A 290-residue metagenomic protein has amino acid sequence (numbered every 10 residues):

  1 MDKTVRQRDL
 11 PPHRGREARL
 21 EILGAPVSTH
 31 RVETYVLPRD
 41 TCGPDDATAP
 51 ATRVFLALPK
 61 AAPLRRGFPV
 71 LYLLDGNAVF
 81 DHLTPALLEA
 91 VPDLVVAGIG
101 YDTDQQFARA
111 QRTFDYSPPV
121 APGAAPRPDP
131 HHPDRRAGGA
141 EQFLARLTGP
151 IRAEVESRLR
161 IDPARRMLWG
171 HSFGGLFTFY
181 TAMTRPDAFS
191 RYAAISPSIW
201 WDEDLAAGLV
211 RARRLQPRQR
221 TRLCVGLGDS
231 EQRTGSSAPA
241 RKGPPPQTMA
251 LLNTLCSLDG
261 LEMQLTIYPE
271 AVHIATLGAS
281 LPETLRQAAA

Functional and structural regions predicted by a protein language model:
M1-F68: A domain-start/cap signature at the N-terminus of enzymes
R65-R146, P150-E154, R158: Serine-hydrolase catalytic machinery in alpha/beta-hydrolase-like enzymes
Y101-T103, A193-W201, D229-E231: Active-site nucleophile loop of the alpha/beta-hydrolase fold
L159-H171, Y192: Alpha/beta-hydrolase fold nucleophile elbow
G170-G174, T178: Gly/Ala-rich beta-loop-alpha elbow adjacent to hydrolase catalytic centers
Y180-S190: Conserved hydrolase catalytic core segment
W200-V272: The feature captures the conserved acid-bearing segment of alpha/beta-hydrolase catalytic domains
S280-A290: Catalytic active-site module of serine/aspartate enzymes centered on a nucleophile-bearing elbow/loop
